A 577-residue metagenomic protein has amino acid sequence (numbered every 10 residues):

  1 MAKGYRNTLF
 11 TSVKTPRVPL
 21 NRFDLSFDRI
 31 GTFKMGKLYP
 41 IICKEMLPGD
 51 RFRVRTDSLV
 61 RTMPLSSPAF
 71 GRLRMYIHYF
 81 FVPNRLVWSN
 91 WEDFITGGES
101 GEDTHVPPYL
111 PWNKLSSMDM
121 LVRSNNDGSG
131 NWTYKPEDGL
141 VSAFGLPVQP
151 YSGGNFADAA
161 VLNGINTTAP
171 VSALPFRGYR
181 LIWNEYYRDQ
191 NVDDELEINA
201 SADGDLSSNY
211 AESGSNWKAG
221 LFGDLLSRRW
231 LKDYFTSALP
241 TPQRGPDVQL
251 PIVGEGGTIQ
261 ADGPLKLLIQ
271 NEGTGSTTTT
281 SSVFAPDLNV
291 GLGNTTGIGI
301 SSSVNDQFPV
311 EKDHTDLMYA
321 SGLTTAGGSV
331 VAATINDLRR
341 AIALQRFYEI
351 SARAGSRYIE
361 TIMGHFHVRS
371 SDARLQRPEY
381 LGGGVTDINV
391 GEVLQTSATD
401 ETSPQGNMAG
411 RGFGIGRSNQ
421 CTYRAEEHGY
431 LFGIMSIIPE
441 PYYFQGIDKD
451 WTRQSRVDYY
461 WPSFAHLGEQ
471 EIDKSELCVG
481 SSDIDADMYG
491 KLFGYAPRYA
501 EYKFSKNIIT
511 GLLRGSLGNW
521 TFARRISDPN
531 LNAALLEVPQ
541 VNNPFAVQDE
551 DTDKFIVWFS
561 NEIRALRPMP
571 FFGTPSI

Functional and structural regions predicted by a protein language model:
M1-I577: Intrinsically disordered, low-complexity segments
